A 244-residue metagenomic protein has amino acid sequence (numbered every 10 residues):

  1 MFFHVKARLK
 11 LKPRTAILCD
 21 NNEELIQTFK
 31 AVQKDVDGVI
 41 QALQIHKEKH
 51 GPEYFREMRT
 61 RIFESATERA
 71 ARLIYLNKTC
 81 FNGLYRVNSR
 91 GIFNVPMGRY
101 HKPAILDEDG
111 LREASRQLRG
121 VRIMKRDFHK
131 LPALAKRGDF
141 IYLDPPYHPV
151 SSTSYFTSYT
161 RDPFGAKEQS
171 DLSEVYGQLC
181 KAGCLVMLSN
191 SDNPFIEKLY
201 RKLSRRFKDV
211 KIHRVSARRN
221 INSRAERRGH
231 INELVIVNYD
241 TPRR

Functional and structural regions predicted by a protein language model:
M1, E23-L25, T79-F81, H129-L131 (+4 more regions): Short, solvent-exposed loop/turn segments at secondary-structure junctions
M1-E48: Conserved S-adenosyl-L-methionine
F3-L9, T28, L134-A135, S152-Y155 (+1 more regions): A short acidic (Asp/Glu
C19-D20, M124-R126, L143, L188-S191: Short His-Asn-centered micro-motif
Q33-Y142, P146-T157, D171, G177 (+1 more regions): SAM-dependent nucleic-acid methyltransferase catalytic core
D162, A166-R244: Long, positively charged, glycine-interspersed low-complexity recognition regions
